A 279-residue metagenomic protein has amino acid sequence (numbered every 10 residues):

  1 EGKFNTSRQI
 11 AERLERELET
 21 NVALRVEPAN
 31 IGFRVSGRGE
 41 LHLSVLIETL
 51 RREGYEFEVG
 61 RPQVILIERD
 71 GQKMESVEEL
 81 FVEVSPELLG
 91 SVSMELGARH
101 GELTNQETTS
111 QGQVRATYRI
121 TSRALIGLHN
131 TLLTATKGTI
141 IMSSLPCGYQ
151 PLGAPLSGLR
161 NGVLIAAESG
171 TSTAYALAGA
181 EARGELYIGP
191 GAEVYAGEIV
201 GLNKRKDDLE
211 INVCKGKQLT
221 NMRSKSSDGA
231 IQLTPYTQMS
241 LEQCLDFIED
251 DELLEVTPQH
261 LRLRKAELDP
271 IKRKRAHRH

Functional and structural regions predicted by a protein language model:
E1-H279: Accessory interaction regions appended to the cores of large information-processing enzymes
